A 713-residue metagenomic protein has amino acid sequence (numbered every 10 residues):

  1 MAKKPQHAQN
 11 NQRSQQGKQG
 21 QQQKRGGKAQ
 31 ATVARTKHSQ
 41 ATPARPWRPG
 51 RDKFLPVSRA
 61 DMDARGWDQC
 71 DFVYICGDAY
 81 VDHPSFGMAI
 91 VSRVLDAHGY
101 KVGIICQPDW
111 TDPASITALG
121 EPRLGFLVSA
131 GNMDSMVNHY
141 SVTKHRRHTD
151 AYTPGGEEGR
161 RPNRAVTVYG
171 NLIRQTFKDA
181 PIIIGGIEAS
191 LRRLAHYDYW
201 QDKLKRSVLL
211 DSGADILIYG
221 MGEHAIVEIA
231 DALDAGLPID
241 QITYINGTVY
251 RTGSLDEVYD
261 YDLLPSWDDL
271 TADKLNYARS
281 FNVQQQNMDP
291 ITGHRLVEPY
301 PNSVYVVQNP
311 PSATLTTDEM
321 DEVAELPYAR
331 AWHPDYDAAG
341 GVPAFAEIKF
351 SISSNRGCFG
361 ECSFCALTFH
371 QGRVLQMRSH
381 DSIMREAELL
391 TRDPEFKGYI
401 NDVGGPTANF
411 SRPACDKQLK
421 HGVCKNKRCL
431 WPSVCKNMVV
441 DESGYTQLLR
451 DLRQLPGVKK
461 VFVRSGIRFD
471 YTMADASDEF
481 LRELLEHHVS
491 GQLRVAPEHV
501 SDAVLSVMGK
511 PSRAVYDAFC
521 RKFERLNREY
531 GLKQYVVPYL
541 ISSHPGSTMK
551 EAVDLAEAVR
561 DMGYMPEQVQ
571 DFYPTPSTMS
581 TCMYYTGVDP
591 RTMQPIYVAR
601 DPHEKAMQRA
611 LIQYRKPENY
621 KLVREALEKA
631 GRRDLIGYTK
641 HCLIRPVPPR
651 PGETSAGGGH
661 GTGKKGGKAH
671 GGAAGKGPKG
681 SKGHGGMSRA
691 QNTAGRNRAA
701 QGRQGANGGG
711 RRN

Functional and structural regions predicted by a protein language model:
A2-R45, H421, K427, I644-N713: Acidic, low-complexity intrinsically disordered tails
T42-Q69, A79, L275-S351: N-terminal [4Fe-4S]-dependent radical SAM core
W67, Y74-C76, I90, I105 (+3 more regions): Conserved SAM/AdoMet-binding glycine-rich loop
I75-Y80, D337-A366, Y399: N-terminal pre-triad scaffold of radical SAM enzymes
A79, G87, C106-P301, Q308: Glycine-rich beta-alpha loop elements in corrinoid/cobalamin-binding modules across cobalamin-dependent enzymes
T111, D240-M288, V304, S312-L315 (+6 more regions): Terminal amphipathic helices with adjacent charged low-complexity linkers/tails
D134-T143, L191-R193, E223-E228, G253-L255 (+7 more regions): Flexible glycine/acidic-rich beta-alpha junction loops that bind and position SAM and/or redox cofactors in anaerobic
D215, V323, C358, I383 (+3 more regions): Conserved, mostly hydrophobic/aromatic
